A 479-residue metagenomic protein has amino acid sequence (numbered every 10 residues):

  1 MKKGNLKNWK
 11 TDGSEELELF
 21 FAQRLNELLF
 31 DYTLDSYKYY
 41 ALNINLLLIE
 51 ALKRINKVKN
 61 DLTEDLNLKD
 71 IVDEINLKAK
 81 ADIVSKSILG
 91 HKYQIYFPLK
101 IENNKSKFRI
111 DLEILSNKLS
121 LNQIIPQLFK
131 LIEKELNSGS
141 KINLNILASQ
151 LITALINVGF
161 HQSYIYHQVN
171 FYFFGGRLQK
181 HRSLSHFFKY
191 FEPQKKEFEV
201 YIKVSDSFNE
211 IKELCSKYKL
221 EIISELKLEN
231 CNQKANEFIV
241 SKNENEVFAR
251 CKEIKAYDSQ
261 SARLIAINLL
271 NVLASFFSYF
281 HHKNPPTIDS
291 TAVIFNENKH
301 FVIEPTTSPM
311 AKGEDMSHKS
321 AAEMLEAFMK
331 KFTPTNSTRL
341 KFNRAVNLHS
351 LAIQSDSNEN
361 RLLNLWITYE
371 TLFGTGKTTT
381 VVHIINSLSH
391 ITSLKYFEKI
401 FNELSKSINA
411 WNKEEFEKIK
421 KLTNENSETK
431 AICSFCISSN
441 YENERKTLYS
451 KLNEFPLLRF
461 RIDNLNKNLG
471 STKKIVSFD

Functional and structural regions predicted by a protein language model:
K3-G4, T11-V58, H318-D479: Amphipathic, oligomerization/interface secondary-structure segments
D12, D31, D35, D61 (+11 more regions): Acidic-enriched, low-complexity/disordered segments with a strong bias for Aspartate over Glutamate
L34-L131, E135: N-terminal accessory alpha/beta regions
Y93-N360, I367, T371: Charged, non-catalytic interaction/linker regions at domain boundaries that couple catalytic cores to substrate
